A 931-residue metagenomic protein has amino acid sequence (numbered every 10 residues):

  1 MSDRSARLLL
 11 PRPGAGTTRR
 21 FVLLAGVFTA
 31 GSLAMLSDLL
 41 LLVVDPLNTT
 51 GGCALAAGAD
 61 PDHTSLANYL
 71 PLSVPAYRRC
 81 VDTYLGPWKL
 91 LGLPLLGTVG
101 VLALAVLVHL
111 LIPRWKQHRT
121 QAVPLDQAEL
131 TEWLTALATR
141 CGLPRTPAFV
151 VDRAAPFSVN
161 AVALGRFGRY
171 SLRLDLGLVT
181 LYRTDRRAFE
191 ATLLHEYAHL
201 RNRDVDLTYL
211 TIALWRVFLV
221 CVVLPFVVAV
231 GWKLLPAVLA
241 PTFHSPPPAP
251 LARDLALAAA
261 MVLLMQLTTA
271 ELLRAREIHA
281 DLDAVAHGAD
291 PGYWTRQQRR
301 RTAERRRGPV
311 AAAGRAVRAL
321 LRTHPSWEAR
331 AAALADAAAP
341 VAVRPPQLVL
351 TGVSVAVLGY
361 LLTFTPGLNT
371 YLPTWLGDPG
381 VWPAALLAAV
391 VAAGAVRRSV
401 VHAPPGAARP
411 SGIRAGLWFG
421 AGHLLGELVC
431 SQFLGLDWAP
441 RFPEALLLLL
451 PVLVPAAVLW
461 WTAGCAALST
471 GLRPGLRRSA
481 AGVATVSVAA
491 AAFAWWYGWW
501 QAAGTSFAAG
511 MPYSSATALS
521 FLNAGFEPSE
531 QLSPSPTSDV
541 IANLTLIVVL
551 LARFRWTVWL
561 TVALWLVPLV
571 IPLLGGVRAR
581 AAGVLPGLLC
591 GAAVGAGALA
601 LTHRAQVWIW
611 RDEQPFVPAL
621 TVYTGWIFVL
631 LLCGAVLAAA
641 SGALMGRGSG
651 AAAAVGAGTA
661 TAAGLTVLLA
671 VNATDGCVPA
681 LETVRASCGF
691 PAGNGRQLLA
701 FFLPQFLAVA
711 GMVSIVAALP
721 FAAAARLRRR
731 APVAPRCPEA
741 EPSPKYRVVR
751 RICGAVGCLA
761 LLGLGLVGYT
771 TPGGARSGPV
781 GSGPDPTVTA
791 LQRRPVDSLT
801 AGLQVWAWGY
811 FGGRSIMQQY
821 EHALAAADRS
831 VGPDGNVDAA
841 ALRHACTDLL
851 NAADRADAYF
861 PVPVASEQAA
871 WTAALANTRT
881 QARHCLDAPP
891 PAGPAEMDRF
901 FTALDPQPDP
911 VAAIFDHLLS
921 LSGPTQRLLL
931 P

Functional and structural regions predicted by a protein language model:
M1-D152, V217-R274, P340-G754, G765-G774: Hydrophobic or amphipathic, alpha-helical segments that drive membrane association/targeting
P61, S171-D175, R201: Short hydrophobic beta-strand segments that form the core of ligand-binding sensory/regulatory domains
T139-S171, A270-A275, H279, A284-T351: Active-site-proximal gating segments in proteases and membrane effectors
L176-A191: Short pre-active-site segment immediately N-terminal to the catalytic Zn-binding motif
L193, Y197-R201, H279, D283: Active-site His/Glu-centered metal-binding helix of metallohydrolases
Y197-R216, D290-P291, R729: Catalytic Zn2+-binding segment of zinc metalloproteases
P772-T787: Ser/Thr/Pro/Gly-rich low-complexity linker/stalk segments immediately outside membranes or between
T787-N877, A882, G893-P931: Alpha-helical segments in soluble extracytoplasmic regions
